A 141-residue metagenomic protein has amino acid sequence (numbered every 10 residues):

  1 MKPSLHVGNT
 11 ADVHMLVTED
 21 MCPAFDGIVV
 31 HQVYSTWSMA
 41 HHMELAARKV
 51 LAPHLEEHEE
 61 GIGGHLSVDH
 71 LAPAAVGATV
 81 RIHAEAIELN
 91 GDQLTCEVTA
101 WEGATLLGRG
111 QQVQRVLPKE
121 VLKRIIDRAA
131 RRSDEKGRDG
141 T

Functional and structural regions predicted by a protein language model:
M1-S35: Catalytic strand-loop segment that frames the active site of acyl-thioester-processing enzymes
N9-V13, M39, I62-L66, V76-I82 (+2 more regions): A generic structural signal for short beta-strands and their flanking turns/coil linkers
D12-T18, D69, Q111-R115: Generic structural detector for well-ordered beta-strands
E19-P23, H31-Q32, P53, E60 (+3 more regions): Flexible, active-site-adjacent loop/turn segments at secondary-structure boundaries
A47-R81: Hydrophobic beta-strand-centered segment that forms part of the acyl-chain substrate-binding groove
A75-V76, A86-T141: HotDog/MaoC-like acyl-thioester-processing domains
